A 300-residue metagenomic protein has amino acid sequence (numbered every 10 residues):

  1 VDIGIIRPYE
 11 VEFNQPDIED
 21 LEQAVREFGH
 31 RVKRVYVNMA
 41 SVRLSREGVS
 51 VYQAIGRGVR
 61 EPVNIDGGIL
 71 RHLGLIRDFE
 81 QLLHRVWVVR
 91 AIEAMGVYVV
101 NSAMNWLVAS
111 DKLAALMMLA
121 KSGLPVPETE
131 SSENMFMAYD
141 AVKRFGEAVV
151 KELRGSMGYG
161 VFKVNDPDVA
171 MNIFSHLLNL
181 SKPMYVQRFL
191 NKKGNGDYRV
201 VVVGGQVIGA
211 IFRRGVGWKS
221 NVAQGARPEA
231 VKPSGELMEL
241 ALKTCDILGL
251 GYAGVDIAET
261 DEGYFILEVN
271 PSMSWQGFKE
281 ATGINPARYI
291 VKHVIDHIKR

Functional and structural regions predicted by a protein language model:
V1-G4: Extreme N-terminal starter segment of soluble prokaryotic enzymes
E10-V126: Conserved N-proximal alpha/beta basic substrate-recognition cap immediately N-terminal to, or forming the N-lobe
L119-A120, V142-Y159, K182-K193: ATP-grasp fold ATP-binding core
S122-G146: Rossmann-like NAD(P)H-binding beta-loop-alpha module
A148, I208-G209, A253, F265-L267: Protein kinase-like catalytic core scaffold
Y159-T244: Phosphate-binding site of ATP-dependent enzymes
K219-I266, R288-R300: A long amphipathic alpha-helix within ATP-dependent nucleotide-binding catalytic cores
N270-T282: Glycine-rich phosphate/pyrophosphate-binding beta-alpha loops
